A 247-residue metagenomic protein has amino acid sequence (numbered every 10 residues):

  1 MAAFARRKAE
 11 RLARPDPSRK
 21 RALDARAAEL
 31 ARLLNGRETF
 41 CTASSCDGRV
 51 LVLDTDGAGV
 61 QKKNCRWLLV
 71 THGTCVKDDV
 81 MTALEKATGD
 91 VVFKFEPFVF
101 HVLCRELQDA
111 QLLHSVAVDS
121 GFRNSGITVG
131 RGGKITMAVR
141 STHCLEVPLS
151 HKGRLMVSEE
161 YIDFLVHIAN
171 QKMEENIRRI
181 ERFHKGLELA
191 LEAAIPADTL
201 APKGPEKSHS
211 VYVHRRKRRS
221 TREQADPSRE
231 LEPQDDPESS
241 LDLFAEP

Functional and structural regions predicted by a protein language model:
M1-V92, F164-P247: N-terminal, charge-rich interaction modules
L33, H101, L113-V116: Alpha-helical recognition domains of nuclear gene-regulatory proteins
F93-P97: Short glycine-enriched loop/turn motifs at secondary-structure junctions
F98-C104: Short cationic amphipathic helices and targeting signals
R105-D109: Helix N-cap motif at beta-to-alpha junctions
L112, V116-K207: Helix-rich interaction surfaces within compact, conserved domain-sized segments that mediate assembly or partner
